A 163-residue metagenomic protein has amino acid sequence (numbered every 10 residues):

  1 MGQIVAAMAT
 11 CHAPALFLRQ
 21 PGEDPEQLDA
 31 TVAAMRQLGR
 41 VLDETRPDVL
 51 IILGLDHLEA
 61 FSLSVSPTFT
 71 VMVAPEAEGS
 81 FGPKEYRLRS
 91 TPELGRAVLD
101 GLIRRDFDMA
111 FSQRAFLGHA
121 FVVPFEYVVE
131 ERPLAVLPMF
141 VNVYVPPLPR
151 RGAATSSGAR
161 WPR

Functional and structural regions predicted by a protein language model:
M1-G101, R105, M109: A short aromatic-anchored loop/beta-hairpin motif
R96-V98, I103-T155: Internal, conserved structured core segments that host functional sites
A153-R163: Catalytic cores of soluble, metal-dependent hydrolases
